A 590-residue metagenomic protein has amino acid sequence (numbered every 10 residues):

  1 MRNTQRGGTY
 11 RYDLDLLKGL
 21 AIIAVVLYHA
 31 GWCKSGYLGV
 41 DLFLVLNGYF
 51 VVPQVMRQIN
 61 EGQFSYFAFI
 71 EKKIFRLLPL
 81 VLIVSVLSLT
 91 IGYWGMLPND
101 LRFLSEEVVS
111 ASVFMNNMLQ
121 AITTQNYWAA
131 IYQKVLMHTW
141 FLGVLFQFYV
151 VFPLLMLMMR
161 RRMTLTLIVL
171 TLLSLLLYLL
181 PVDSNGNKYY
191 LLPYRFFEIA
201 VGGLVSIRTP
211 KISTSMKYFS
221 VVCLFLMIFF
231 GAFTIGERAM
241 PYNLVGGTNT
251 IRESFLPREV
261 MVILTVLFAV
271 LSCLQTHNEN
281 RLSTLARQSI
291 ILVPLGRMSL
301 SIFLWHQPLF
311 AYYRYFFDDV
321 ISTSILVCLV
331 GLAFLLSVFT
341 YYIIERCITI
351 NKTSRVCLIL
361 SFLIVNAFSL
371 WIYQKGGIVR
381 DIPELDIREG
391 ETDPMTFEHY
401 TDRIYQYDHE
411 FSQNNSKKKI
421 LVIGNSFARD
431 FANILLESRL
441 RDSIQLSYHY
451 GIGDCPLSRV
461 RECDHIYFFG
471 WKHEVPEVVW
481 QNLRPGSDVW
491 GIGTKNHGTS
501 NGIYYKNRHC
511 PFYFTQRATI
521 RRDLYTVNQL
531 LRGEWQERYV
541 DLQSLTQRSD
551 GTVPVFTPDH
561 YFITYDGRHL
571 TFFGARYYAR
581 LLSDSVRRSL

Functional and structural regions predicted by a protein language model:
R2-K352, S361-V365: Membrane-interface helix/loop caps of multi-pass membrane proteins
L274, F317-I325, G331-V338, Y342 (+1 more regions): Extracellular/periplasmic envelope-modification machinery, especially enzymes that add or remove acyl/ester groups on
